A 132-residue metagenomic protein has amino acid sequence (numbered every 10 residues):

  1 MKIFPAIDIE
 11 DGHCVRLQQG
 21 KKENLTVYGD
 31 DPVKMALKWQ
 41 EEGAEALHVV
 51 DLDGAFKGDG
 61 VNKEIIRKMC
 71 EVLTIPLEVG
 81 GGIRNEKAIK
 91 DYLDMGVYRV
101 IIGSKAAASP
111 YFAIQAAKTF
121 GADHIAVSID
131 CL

Functional and structural regions predicted by a protein language model:
I3-I9, L47-V49, L77-G81, V100-I102 (+1 more regions): Hydrophobic faces of well-ordered beta-strands that scaffold small-molecule active sites in alpha/beta enzyme cores
G12-V15, Q19-E23, L93, V97-L132: Conserved anion-binding
H13-K34, L77-G82, L132: Active-site mouth loops of central-metabolism enzymes
Q40-G43, L93-D94: Non-catalytic positions within long, well-ordered alpha-helices that form the structural scaffold/packing of enzyme
A46-E64, S104: Glycine-rich, proline-tolerant flexible connector loops at the mouths of alpha/beta enzymes
K57-G80, I114-D130: Alpha-helix-loop-beta-strand connector modules within alpha/beta enzyme cores
C70-R99: Catalytic cores of alpha/beta
